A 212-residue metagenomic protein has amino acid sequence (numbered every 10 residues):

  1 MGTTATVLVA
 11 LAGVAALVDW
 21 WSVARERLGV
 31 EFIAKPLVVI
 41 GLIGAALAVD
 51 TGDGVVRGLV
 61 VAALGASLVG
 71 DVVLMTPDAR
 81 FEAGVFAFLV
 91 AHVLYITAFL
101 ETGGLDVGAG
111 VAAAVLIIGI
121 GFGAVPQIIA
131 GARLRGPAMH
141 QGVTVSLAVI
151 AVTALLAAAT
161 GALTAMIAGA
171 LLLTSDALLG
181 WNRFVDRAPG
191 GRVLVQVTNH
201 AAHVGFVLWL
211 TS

Functional and structural regions predicted by a protein language model:
M1-S212: Polytopic alpha-helical membrane-helix bundles and their juxtamembrane interface segments in multi-pass membrane
